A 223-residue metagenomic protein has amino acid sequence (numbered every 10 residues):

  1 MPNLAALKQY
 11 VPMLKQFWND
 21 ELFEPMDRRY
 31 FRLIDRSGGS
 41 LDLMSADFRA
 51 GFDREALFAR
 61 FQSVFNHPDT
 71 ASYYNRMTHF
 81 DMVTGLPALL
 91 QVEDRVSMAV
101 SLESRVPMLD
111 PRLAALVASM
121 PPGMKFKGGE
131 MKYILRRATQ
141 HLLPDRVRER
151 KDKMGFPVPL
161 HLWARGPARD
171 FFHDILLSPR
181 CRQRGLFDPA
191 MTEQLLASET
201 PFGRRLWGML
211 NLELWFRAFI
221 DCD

Functional and structural regions predicted by a protein language model:
M1: A mobile, often basic/glycine-rich helix-loop segment that functions as the active-site lid/recognition loop
L7-D223: Adenosyl-5′-phosphate
